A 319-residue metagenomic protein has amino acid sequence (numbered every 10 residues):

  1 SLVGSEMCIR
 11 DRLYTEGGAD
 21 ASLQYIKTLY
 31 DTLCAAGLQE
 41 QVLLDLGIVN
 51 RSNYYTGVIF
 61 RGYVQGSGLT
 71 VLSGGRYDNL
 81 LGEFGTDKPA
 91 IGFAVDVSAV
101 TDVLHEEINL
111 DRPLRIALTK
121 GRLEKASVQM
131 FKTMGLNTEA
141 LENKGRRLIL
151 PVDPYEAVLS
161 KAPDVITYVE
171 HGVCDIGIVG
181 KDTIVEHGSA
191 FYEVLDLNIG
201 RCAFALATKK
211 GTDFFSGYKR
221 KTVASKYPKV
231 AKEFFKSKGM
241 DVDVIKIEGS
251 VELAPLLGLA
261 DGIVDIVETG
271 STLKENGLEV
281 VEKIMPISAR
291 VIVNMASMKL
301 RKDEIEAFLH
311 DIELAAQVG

Functional and structural regions predicted by a protein language model:
S1, S5-L110: Positively charged, Gly/Ser-enriched RNA/tRNA-binding surfaces
L110-G319: Domain-level signature for soluble enzymes in the chorismate/prephenate branch of the shikimate pathway
